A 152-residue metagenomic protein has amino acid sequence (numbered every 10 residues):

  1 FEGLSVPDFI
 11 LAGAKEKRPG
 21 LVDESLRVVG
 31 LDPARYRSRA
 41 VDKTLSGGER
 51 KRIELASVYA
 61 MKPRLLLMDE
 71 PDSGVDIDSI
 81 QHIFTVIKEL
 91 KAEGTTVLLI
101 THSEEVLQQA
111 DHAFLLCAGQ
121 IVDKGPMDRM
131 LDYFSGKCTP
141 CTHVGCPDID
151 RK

Functional and structural regions predicted by a protein language model:
G3-R18: Q-loop/switch helix immediately C-terminal to the Walker
G20-Y36, A40: Conserved ABC ATPase "signature" region
L55: Hydrophobic anchor residue at the start of the ABC signature
E70-P71: Walker B catalytic motif
I80-E93: Helical segment within the ABC ATPase nucleotide-binding domain
T95-I100: Conserved H-loop
Q120-H143: Conserved beta-strand-loop-alpha-helix hinge in the C-terminal portion of ABC ATPase nucleotide-binding domains
